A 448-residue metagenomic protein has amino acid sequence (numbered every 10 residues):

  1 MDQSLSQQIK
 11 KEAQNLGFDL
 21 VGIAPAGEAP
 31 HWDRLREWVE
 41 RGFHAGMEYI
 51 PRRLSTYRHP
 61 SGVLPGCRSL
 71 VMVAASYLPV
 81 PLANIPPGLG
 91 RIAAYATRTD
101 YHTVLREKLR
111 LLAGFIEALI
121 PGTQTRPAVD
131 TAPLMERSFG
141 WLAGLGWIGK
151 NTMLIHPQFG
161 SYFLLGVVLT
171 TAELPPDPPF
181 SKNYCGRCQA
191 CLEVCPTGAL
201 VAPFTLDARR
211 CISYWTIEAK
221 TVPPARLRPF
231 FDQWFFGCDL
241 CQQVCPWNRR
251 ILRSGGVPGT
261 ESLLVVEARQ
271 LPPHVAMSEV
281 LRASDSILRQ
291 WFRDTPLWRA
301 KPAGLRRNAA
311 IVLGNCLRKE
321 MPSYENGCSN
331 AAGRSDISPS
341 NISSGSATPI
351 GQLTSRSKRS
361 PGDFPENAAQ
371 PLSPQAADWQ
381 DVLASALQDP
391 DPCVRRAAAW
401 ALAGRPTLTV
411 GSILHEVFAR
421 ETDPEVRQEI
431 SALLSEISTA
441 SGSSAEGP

Functional and structural regions predicted by a protein language model:
M1-Y184, P223, D232: Auxiliary alpha/beta "docking" domains used to position bulky ligands
A190-S213, K220, F231-S262: Iron-sulfur cluster-binding cysteine motifs and their immediate structural context in ferredoxin-like electron-transfer
S254-T260, R318-A377, S438-G447: Intrinsically disordered, low-complexity terminal tails and inter-domain linkers enriched for S/T/G/P/D/E
G255-L317: C-type cytochrome heme-c attachment and multiheme electron-transfer modules
L288-W291, S373-L387, T407-F418, G442-P448: Amphipathic alpha-helical scaffolding segments comprising HEAT/armadillo-like alpha-solenoid repeats
P302, P390-D391, T422-D423: Short inter-helical turns and helix N-cap capping residues of alpha-solenoid HEAT/ARM repeat scaffolds
R307-K319, E366-S373, S385, R395-T407 (+1 more regions): Structural detector for internal amphipathic alpha-helices that build alpha-solenoid repeat scaffolds
G411-A419, D423, R427-S435: Leucine-rich solenoid repeat scaffolds
